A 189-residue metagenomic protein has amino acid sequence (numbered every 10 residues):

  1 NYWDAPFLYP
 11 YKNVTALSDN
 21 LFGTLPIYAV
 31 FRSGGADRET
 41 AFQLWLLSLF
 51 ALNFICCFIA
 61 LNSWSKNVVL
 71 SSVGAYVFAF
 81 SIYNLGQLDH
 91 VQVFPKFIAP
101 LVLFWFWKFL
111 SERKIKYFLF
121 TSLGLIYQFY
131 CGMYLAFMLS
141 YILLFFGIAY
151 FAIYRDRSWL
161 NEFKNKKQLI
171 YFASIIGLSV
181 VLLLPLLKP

Functional and structural regions predicted by a protein language model:
N1, E112-R113, R155-S158: Short loop/turn hinge sites at secondary-structure boundaries
N1, L184-P189: Short, intrinsically disordered, charge-balanced linker/junction segments flanking boundaries in proteins
N1-N53, Y76-K96: Membrane-interface coil-to-helix junctions
Y2, L8, F129, K164-K167: Intrinsic low-complexity, intrinsically disordered segments enriched in polar/basic residues
F22, A36, I115-L119, S158-N161: Juxtamembrane loop-helix boundary motifs flanking transmembrane segments in multi-pass membrane proteins
W45-W64, V69-I153, F172-S179, P185-L186: Membrane-embedded helix bundles of polyisoprenyl
I153-Q168: Membrane-interfacial, low-structure loops and terminal tails that flank and connect transmembrane helices in multi-pass
